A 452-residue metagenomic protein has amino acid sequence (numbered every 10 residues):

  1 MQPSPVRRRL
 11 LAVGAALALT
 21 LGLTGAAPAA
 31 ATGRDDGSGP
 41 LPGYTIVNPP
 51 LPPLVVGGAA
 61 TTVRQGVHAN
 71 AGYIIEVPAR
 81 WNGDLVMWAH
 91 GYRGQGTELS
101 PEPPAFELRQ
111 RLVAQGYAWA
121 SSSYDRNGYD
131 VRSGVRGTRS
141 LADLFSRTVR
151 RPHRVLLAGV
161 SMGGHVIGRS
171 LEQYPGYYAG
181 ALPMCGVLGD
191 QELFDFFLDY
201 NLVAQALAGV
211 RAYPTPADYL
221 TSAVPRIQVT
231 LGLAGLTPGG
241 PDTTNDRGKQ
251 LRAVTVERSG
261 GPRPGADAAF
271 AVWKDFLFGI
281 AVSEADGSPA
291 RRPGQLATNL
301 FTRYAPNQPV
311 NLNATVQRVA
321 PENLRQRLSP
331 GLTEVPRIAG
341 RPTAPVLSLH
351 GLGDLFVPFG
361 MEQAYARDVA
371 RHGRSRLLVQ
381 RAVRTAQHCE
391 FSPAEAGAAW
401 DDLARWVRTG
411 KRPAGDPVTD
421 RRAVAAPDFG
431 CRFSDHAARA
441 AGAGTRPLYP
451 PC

Functional and structural regions predicted by a protein language model:
Q2-P5, R9-A12, A29-E98, A105 (+2 more regions): Catalytic-loop region of hydrolases
G33-S38, T243-Q250, V254-A290, T343 (+1 more regions): Alpha/beta-hydrolase-fold serine-hydrolase catalytic core, especially in secreted/extracellular enzymes
R34-A60, V187-P336: Accessory cap/linker subdomain of secreted extracellular hydrolases
R80-W81, S140-S161, Y177: Gly/Ser-rich "nucleophile elbow"/oxyanion-hole loop immediately N-terminal to the catalytic nucleophile in hydrolases
G83-D84, G91-V113, W119-S123, N127-D130 (+1 more regions): Short substrate-entry loop that stabilizes the transition state in hydrolases
G128-V149, D401: Alpha/beta-hydrolase active-site loop
R154-V210: Primarily recognizes the serine-hydrolase "nucleophile elbow" in alpha/beta-hydrolase and SGNH/GDSL folds
P342, S348-H350, D354: Short beta-strand/loop motif that positions the catalytic acidic residue of the alpha/beta-hydrolase fold
